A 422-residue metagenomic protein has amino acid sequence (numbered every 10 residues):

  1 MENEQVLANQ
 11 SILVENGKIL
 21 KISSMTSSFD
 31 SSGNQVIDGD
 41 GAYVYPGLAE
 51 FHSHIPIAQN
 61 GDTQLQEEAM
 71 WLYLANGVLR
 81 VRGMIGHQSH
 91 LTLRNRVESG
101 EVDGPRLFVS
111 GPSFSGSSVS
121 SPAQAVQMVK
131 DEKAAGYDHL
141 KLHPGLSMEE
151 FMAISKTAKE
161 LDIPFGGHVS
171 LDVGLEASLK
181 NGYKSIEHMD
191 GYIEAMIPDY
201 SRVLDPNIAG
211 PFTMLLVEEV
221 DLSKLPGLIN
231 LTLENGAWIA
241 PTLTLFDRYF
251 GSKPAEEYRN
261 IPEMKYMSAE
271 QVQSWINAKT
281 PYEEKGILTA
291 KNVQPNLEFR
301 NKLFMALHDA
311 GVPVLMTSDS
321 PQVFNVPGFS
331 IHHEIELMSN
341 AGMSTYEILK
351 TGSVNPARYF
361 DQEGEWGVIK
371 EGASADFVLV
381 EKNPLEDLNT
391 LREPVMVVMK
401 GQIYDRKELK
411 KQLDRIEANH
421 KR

Functional and structural regions predicted by a protein language model:
M1-S11, S24-S27, V326, S344-L349 (+1 more regions): Acidic, glycine-enriched loop/beta-strand segments at the rims of small-molecule binding/catalytic pockets
E4-Y45: Histidine-rich, glycine-flanked metal-binding segment
I12, G17, G41, H52 (+14 more regions): Divalent metal-coordination and catalytic microenvironments
A42-E101, V119-A123, E149, E176-G191 (+1 more regions): Metal-associated gating/positioning segment near the N- to mid-region
A69-Q88, G104-F114, K133-L146, S155 (+4 more regions): Divalent metal-dependent hydrolysis catalytic cores, especially in the metallo-beta-lactamase
Y73, D131-E132, I154, A158 (+4 more regions): Generic structural signal for hydrophobic
P112-P164, D199, P206-E219: Active-site gating/metal-coordination segments in enzymes
A134-A135, L146, I197-A341, I416 (+1 more regions): Active-site neighborhoods of metal-dependent hydrolases
